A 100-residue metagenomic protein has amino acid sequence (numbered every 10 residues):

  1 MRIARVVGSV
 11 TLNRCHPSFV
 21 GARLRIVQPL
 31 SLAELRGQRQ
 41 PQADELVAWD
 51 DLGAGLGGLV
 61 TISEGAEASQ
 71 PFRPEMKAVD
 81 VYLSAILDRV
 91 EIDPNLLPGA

Functional and structural regions predicted by a protein language model:
S9, G65-A66: Short, surface-exposed secondary-structure boundary micro-motifs
S18-V27: Short aromatic-glycine-enriched beta-strand elements
Q38-L46: Short, structured beta-strand/loop micro-motifs enriched in basic residues and often containing a Trp
T61, E67-A100: C-terminal structural segments of small proteins and small subunits
